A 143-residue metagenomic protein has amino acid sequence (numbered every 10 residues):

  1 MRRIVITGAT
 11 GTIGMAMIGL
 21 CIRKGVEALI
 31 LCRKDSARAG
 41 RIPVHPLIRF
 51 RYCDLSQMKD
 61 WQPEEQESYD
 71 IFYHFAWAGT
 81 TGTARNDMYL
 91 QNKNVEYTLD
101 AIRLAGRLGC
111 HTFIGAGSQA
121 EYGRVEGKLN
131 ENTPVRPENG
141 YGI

Functional and structural regions predicted by a protein language model:
I4-K24: N-terminal Rossmann NAD(P)H-binding glycine-rich loop of SDR-like oxidoreductase domains
T7, L31, F72-A78, F113-Q119: SDR active-site strand-loop-helix element
E27-L29: Short beta-strand element of Class I
L31-S36, L55: N-terminal Rossmann-fold cofactor-binding loop
V44-M58: Rossmann-fold cofactor-recognition segment
L55-K93, L104: NAD(P)H-binding glycine-rich loop region in Rossmannoid oxidoreductase-like domains and their noncatalytic homologs
Q91, E138-I143: Short-chain dehydrogenase/reductase
L99-N139: Conserved Rossmann-fold NAD(P)-dependent oxidoreductase catalytic core, especially the SDR/UDP-sugar
